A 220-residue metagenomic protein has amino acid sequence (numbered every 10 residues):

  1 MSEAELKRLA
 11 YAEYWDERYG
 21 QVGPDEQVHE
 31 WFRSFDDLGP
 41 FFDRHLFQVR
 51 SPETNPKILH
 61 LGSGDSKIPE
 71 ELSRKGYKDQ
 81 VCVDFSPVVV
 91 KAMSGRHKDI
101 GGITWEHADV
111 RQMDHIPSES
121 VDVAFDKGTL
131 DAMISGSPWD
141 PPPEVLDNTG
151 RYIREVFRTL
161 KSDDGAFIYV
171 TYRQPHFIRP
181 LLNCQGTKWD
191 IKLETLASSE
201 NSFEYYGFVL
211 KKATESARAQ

Functional and structural regions predicted by a protein language model:
M1-V28, F32-D36: N-terminal, positively charged/glycine-rich alpha-helical extensions of SAM-dependent methyltransferases
H29-T54: Conserved alpha-helix/loop element of class I SAM-dependent methyltransferases that forms part of the SAM/SAH-binding
L59-M113: Class I SAM-dependent methyltransferase SAM/SAH-binding core
R111-A124: A short acidic, Gly/Pro-enriched loop at the edge of an enzyme's catalytic core that lines a small-molecule cofactor
D122-L146: A short SAM/SAH-binding and catalytic strip from SAM-dependent methyltransferases
P143-D163: A short glycine-rich, Lys/Arg-flanked "PGG" loop and its adjoining helix->strand segment in the class I
D163-T171: Conserved beta-strand signature within the Rossmann-like core of class I S-adenosyl-L-methionine
L193-Q220: Core SAM-dependent methyltransferase catalytic element
